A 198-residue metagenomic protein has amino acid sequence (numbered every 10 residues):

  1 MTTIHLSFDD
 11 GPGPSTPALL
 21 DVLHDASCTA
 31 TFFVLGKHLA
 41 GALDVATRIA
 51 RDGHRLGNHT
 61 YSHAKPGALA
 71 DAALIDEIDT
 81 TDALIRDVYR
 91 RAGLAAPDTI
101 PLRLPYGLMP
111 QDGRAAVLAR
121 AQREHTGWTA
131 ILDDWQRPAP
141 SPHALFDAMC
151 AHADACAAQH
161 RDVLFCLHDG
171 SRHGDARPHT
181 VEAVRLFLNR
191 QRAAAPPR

Functional and structural regions predicted by a protein language model:
M1-A73, T80-T99: Active-site beta->alpha N-cap acidic-glycine motif
M1-I4, G11-A18, D44, R114 (+2 more regions): Generic structural signal for short, solvent-exposed loop/turn connectors between secondary structure elements
K65-R192, P196-P197: Catalytic domains of cell-wall/extracellular-matrix polysaccharide-remodeling enzymes, centered on de-N-acetylation
